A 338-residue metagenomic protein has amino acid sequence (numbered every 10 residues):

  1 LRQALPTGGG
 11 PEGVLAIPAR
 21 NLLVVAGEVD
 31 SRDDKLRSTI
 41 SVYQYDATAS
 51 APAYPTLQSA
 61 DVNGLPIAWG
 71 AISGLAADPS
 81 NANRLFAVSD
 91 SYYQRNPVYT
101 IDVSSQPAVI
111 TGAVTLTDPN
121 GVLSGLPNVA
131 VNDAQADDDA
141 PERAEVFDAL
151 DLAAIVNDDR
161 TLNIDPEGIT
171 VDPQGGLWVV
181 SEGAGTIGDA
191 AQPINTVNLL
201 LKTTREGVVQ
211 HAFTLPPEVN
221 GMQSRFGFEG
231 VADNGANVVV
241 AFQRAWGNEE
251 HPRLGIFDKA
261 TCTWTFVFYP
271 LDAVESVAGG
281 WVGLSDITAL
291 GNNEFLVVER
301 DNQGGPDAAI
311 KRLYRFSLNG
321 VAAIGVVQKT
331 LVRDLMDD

Functional and structural regions predicted by a protein language model:
L1-D338: Sequence/structural signature of beta-propeller domains
